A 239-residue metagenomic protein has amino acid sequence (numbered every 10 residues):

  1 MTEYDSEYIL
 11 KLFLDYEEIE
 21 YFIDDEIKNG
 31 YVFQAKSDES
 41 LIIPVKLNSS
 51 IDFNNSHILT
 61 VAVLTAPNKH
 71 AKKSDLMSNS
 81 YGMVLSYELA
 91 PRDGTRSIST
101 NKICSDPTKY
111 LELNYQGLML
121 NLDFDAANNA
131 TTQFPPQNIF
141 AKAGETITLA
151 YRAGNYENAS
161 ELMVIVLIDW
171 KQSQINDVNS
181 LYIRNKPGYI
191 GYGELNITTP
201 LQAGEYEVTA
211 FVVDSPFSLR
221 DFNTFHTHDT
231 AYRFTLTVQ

Functional and structural regions predicted by a protein language model:
M1-T2, N128-N155: Contiguous beta-strand segments within globular domains
E3-I19, A153-Q172, F211-V213: Short acidic, flexible loop segments centered on an aromatic residue
F13-E26, N68-K72, I168-V178, S218: Short aromatic-acidic-glycine turn motif
E20-N54, N179-L195: Intrinsically disordered, low-complexity Pro/Gly/Ser/Thr-rich segments with frequent PxxP/GP/PP motifs and embedded
D38, K142-T146, G204: Beta-strand-connecting loops/turns
S50-T60, H70-A71, L201-T209: Short glycine/proline/serine/threonine-rich loop/turn segments at secondary-structure transition edges
L64-A66, F211-S215: Beta-strand-rich extracellular modules
K69-G117, P216-Q239: Short beta-strand elements
